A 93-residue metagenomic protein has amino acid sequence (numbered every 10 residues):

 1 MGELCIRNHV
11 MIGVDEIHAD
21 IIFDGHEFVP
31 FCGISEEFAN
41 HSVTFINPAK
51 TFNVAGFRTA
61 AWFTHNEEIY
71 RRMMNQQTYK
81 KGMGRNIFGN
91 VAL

Functional and structural regions predicted by a protein language model:
M1-M11, E16-V54, E68: Active-site pre-lysine segment of PLP-dependent enzymes
E36-L93: Conserved core segment of the aminotransferase class I/II
